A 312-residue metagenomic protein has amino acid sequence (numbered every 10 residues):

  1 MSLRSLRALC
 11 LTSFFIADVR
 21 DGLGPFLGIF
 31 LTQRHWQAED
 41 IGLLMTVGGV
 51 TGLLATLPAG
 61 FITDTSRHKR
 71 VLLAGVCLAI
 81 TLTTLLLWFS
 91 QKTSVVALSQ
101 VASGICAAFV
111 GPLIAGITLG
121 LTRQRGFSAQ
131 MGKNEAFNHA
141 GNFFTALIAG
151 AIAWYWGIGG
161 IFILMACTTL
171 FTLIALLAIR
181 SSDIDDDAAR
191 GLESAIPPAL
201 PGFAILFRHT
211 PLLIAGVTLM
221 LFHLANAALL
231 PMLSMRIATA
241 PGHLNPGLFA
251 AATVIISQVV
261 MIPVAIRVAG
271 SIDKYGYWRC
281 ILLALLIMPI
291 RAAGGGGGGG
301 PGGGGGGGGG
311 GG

Functional and structural regions predicted by a protein language model:
M1-L3, D183-A215: Juxtamembrane intracellular "pre-TM" segments in multi-pass secondary transporters
S2-G49, L213-I214, T218, H223-A240: Helix-loop boundary and gating motifs at the non-cytosolic
Q37-V47, G242-V259: Loop-to-transmembrane helix entry
L43-F61, I255-R267: Central cavity-lining transmembrane alpha-helices of secondary-active solute carriers, predominantly the Major
A55-H68, A153, V264-G276: Helix-to-loop junctions at the C-terminal end of transmembrane segments in multipass secondary transporters
V71-L85, R279-A293: Structural signature of the two symmetry-related core transmembrane helices
V101-N138: Cytoplasmic helix-loop-helix junction between adjacent transmembrane helices in 12-TM secondary transporters
I161-L177: Symmetry-related core transmembrane helices of the 12-TM Major Facilitator Superfamily/SLC fold
